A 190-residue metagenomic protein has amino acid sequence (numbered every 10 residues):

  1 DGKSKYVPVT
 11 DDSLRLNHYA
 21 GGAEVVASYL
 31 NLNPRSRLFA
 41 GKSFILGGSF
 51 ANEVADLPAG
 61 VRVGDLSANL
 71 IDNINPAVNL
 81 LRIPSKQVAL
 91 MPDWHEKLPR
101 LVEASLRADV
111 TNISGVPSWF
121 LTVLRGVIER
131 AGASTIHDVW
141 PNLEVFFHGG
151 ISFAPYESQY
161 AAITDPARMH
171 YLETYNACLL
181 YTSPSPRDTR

Functional and structural regions predicted by a protein language model:
D1-S183: Active-site phosphate/ATP/adenylate-binding loop shared across adenylate-forming ligases
P184-T189: A short, hydrophobic C-terminal helix/tail in secreted or cell-surface proteins
